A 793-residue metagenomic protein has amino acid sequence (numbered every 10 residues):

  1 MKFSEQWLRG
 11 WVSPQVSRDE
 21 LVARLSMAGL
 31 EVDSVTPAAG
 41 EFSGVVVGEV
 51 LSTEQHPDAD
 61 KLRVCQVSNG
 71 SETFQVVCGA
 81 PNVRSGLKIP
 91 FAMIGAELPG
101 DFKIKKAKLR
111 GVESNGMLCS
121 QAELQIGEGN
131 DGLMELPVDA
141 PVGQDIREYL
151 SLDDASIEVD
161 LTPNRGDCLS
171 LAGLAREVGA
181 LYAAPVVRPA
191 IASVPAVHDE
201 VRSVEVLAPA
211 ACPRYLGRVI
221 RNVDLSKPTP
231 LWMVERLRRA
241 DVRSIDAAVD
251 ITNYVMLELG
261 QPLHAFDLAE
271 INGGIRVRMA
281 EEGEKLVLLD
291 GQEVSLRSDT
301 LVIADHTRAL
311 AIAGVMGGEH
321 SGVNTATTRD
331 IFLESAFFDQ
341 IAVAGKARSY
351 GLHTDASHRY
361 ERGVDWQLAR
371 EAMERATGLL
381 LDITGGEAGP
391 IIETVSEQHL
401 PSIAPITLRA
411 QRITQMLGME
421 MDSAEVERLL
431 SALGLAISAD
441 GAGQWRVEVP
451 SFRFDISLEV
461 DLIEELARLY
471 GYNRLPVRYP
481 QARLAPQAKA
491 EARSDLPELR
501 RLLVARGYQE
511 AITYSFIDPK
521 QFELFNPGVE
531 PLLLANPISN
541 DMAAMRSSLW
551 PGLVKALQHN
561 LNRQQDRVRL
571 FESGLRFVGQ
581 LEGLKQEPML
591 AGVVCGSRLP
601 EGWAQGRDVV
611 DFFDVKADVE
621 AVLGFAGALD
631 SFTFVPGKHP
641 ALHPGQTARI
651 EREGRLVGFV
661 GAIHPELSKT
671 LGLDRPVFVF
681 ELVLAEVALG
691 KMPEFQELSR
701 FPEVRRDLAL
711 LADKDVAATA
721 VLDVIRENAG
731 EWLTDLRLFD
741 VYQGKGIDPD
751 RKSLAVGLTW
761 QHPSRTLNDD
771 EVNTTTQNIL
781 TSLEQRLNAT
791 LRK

Functional and structural regions predicted by a protein language model:
M1-H198, F332, G351, D355 (+3 more regions): Phosphate-backbone binding interfaces of nucleic-acid-interacting proteins
K2, E20, M27, A432-S438 (+4 more regions): A carboxyl-terminal module marker
K2-L8, D154-T162, P213-R221, D355-R362 (+8 more regions): Short, hydrophobic beta-strand segments
E5, A23, R63, Y182 (+1 more regions): Glycine/proline-enriched, intrinsically flexible loops and inter-domain linkers
D33, V47-V77, V234-E235, T252-H320: Conserved mixed alpha/beta core segments that line enzyme active sites in large multi-domain catalysts
R110-E123, G129-E135, I146-E148, A155 (+3 more regions): Mobile "lid/hinge" segments at catalytic clefts and subdomain interfaces of large enzymes
Y182-L207, T384-I413, E420: Terminal amphipathic helices with adjacent charged low-complexity linkers/tails
I406-A410, T414-R567, R706, T759-Q761 (+1 more regions): Extended, well-folded interaction surfaces typified by the phenylalanyl-tRNA synthetase beta subunit core
